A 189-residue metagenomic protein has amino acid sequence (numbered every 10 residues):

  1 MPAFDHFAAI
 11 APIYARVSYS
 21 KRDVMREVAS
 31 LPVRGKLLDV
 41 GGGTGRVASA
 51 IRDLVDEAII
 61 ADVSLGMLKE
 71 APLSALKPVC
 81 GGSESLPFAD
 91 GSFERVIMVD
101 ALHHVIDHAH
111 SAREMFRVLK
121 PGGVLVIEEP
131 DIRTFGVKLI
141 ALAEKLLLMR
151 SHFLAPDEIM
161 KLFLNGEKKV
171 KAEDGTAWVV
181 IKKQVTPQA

Functional and structural regions predicted by a protein language model:
M1-P32, R46-V47, M67, I140-A143: Conserved class I S-adenosyl-L-methionine
A11-S18, V47, V126-V179: C-terminal alpha-helical "lid/dimerization" subdomain adjacent to the S-adenosyl-L-methionine
L38-S85: Class I SAM-dependent methyltransferase SAM/SAH-binding core
I97: A conserved beta-strand element that flanks and buttresses the S-adenosyl-L-methionine
D100-A101: Short catalytic micro-motifs in class I SAM-dependent methyltransferases
A109-P121: A short glycine-rich, Lys/Arg-flanked "PGG" loop and its adjoining helix->strand segment in the class I
V180-A189: C-terminal lobe and adjacent flexible extensions of AdoMet/dcAdoMet transferase-like proteins
